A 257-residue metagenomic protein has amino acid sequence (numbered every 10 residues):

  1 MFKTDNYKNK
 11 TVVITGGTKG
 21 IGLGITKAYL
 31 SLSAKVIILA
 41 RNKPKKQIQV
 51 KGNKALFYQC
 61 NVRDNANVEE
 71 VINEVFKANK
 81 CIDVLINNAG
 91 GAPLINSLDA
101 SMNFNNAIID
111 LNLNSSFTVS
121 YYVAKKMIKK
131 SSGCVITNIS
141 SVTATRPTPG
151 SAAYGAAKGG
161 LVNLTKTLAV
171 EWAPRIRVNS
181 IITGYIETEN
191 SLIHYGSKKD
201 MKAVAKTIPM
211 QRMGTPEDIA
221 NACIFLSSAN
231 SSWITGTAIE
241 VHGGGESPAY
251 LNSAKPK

Functional and structural regions predicted by a protein language model:
F2, R146, I224, T235-K257: Short C-terminal tail/terminal secondary-structure segment of NAD(P)H-dependent dehydrogenase/reductase domains
T18-G20: Conserved glycine-rich cofactor-binding loop
N96-I109, V204: Substrate-binding pocket helix/loop in short-chain dehydrogenase/reductase
S120, A157, T165: Active-site helix of classical SDR
K125, A169-P174, S232: Alpha-helical segment proximal to the catalytic Tyr-Lys
S141: Residue(s) in the substrate-gating loop at a strand-loop-helix junction that position the organic substrate next
S180, K199-N230, I234, V241-G243: C-terminal helical subdomain
